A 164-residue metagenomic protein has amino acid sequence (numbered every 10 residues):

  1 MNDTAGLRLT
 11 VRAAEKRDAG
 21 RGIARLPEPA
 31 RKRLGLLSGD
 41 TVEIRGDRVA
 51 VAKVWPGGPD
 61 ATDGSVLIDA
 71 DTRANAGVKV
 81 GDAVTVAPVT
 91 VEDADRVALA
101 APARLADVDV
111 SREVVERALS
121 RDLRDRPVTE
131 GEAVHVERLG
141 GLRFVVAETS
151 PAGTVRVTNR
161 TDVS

Functional and structural regions predicted by a protein language model:
M1-S164: Beta-strand/loop-dominated core regions that host nucleotide or nucleotide-derived cofactor-binding catalytic loops
